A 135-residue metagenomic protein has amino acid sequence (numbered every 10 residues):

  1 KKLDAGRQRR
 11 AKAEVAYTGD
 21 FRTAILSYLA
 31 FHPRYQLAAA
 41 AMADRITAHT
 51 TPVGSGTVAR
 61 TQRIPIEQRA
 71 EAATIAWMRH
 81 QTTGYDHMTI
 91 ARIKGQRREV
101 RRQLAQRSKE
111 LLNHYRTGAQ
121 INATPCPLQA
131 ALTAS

Functional and structural regions predicted by a protein language model:
K1-Q68: Helix-loop elements that line ligand-binding/catalytic pockets
T57-S135: Charged, long alpha-helical assembly modules
